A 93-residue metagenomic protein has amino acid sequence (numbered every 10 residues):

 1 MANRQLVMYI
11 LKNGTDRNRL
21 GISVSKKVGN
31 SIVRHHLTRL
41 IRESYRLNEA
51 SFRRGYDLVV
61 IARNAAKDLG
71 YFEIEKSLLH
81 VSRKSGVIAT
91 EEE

Functional and structural regions predicted by a protein language model:
M1-E93: Positively charged, solvent-exposed patches that mediate nucleic-acid binding
